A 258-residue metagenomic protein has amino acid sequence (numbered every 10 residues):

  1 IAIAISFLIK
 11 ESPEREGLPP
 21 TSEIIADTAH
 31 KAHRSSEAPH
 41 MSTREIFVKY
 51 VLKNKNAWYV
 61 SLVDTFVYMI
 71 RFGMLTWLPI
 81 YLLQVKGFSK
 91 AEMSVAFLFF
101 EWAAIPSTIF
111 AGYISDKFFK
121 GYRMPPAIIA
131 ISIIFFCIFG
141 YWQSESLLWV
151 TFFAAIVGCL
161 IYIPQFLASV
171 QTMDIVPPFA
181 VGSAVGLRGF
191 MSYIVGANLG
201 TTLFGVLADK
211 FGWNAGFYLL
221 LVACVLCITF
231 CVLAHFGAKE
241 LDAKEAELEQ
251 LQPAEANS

Functional and structural regions predicted by a protein language model:
I1-D27, F230-H235: C-terminal membrane-cytosol helix-exit motif in multi-pass small-molecule transporters
E16-S61, Q252-P253: Juxtamembrane intracellular "pre-TM" segments in multi-pass secondary transporters
N54-I109, Q165, S169, A197-T201: Extracytoplasmic gate region of multi-pass secondary transporters
T108-K120, A208-D209: Helix-to-loop junctions at the C-terminal end of transmembrane segments in multipass secondary transporters
K117-I131: Cytoplasmic membrane-interface "Motif A"-like loop-to-helix N-cap segments of 12-TM Major Facilitator Superfamily
S132-E145: C-terminal ends and interior cores of transmembrane alpha-helices in multi-pass membrane transporters/permeases
I175-K210: A late C-terminal transmembrane helix in Major Facilitator Superfamily
F204-C224: A membrane-interface helix-boundary motif in multi-pass transporters
